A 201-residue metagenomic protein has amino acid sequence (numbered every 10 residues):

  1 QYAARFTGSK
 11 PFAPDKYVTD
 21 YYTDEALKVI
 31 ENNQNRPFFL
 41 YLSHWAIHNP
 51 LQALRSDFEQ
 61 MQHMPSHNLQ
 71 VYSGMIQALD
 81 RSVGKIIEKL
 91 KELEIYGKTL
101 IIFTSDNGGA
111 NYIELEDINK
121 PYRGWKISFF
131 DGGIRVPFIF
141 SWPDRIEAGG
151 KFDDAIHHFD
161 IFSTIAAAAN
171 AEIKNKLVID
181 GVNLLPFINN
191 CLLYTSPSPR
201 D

Functional and structural regions predicted by a protein language model:
Q1-G8, L42, H48-L54, A110-V136: Core domains of carbohydrate- and sulfate-ester-processing enzymes
Q1-P37, H44-A53, S73: Formylglycine-dependent
Y2-A4, G84-L93, K120-V178, V182-L192: Substrate-binding rim/cap in mid-to-C-terminal beta-strand-loop elements of soluble/periplasmic
Y2-P11, Q60-N68, S141-I146: Short glycine/proline-rich turn/loop motifs
F38, S43-H44, A78-E114: Metal-dependent active-site segment of extracytoplasmic phospho-/sulfohydrolases and closely related
M61-S82: Extended hydrophobic/aromatic segments used for targeting, binding, or gating
Y194-D201: Conserved small/polar residues in nucleotide/adenosyl-binding loops
